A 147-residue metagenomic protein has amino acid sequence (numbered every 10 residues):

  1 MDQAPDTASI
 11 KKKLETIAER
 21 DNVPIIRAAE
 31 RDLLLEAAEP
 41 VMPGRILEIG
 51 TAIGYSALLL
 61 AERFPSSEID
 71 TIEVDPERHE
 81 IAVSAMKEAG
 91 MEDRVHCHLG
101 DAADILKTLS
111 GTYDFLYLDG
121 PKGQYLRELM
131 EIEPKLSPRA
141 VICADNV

Functional and structural regions predicted by a protein language model:
M1-F115, K122-C143, V147: A short alpha-helical cap/connector motif
